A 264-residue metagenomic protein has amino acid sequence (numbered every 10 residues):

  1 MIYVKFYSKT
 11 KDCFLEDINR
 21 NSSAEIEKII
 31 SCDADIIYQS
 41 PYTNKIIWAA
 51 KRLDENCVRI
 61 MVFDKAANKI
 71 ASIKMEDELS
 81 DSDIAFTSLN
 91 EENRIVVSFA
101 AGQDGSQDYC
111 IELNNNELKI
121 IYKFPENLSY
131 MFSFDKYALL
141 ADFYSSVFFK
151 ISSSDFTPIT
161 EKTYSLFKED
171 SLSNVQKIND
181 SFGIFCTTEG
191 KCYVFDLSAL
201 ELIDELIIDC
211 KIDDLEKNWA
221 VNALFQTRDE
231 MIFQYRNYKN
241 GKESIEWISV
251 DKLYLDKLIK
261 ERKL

Functional and structural regions predicted by a protein language model:
M1-S8, F14, N44-R52, N93-A100 (+4 more regions): Short beta-strand elements that form the blades of beta-propeller/WD-repeat-like and other beta-sheet-rich scaffold
T10-L15, D54-M61, Q103-C110, S145-F149 (+2 more regions): Structural motif
N19-N21, D64-A66, L113-E117, S153-D155 (+1 more regions): Short loop/turn segments that connect beta-strands within beta-propeller blades
A24-I30, K69-D77, E117-K123, P158-L166 (+1 more regions): A short beta-strand motif characteristic of beta-propeller blades
I29-Y42, E78-L89, K123-D135, F167-I178 (+2 more regions): Repeated scaffold domains used in trafficking and secretory/extracellular systems, primarily beta-propellers
I121-I178, F182-G183: Eukaryotic tandem repeat interaction scaffolds
T160-N218: Intrinsically disordered, low-complexity segments enriched in Gly and acidic/Ser/Thr residues that form flexible
N222-L264: Blade-level signature of beta-propeller repeat domains, shared across WD40, Kelch, NHL, RCC1 and BNR/Asp-box propellers
